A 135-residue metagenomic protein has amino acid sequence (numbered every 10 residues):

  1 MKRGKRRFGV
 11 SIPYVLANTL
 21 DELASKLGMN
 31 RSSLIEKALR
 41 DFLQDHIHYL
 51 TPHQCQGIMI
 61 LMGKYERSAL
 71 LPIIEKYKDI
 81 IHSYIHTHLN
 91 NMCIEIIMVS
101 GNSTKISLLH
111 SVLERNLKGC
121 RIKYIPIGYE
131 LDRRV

Functional and structural regions predicted by a protein language model:
M1-S11: Short Lys/Arg-rich basic patches
S11-E22, Y49-I60: Charged, low-complexity, helix/coiled-coil-prone segments
P13, L39, K64: Histidine- and/or cysteine-centered catalytic micro-motif in compact active-site loops
Y14-S33, K37: Surface-exposed, Lys/Arg-rich phosphate-binding patches that contact polyanionic backbones
D21, L43, I47, E75-K78 (+1 more regions): Signal for well-folded cores of large energy- and translation-related assemblies
R31-L50: Short, basic amphipathic alpha-helical segments that act as recognition/interaction helices in nucleic-acid-binding
P52-V135: Short, solvent-exposed charged binding patches
